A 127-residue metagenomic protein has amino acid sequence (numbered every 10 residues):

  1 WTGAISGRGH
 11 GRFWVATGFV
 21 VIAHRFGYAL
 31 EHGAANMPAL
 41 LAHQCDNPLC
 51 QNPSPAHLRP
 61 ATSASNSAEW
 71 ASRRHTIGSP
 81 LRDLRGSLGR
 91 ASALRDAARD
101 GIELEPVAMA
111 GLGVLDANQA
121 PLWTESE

Functional and structural regions predicted by a protein language model:
W1-F19, P48: Long, compositionally biased stretches
G18-E127: Short, cationic Gly/His-enriched loop motifs
